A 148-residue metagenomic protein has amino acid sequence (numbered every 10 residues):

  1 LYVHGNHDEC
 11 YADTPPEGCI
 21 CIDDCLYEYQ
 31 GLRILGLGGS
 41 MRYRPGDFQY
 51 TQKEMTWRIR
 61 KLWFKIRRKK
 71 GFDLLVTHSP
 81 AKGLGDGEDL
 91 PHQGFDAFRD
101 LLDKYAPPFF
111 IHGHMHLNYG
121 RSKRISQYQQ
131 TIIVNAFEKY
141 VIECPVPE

Functional and structural regions predicted by a protein language model:
L1-N6, I22-D23, L74-H78, L102 (+2 more regions): Active-site neighborhood of phospho(di)ester-bond hydrolases with catalytic His/Asp-centered motifs
V3-D13, R42-G46, A81-G85, P108-S126 (+1 more regions): Active-site environment of divalent metal-dependent phosphoester hydrolases
N6-A97: Conserved catalytic scaffold of divalent metal-dependent phosphoesterases
E28-Q30, R99-Y105, F109, L117-E148: Binuclear metal-dependent phosphoesterase catalytic core
